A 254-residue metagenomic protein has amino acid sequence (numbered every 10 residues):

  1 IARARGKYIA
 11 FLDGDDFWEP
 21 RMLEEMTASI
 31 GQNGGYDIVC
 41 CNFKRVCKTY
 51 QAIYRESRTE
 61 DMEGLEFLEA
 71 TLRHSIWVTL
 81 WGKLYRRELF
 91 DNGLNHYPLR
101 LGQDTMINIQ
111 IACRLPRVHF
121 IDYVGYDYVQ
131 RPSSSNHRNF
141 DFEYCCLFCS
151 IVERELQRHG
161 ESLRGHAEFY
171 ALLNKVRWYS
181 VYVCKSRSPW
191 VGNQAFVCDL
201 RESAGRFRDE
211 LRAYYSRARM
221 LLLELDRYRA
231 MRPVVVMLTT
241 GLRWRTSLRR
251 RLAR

Functional and structural regions predicted by a protein language model:
I1-S150, R154, R158-H159, L252: Nucleotide-sugar donor-binding/catalytic module of glycosyltransferases that assemble extracellular/cell-envelope
W18, S162-L163, R206-E210: Alpha-solenoid repeat scaffolds
L68-E69, E153, Y170-L173, V197-R201: Generic detector of well-ordered alpha-helical segments enriched in charged/polar residues, highlighting helical
L80, L172-N174, R229, L242: Short alpha-helical segments used as structural interaction elements across diverse proteins
Q103-D104, E168-L172: Short, conserved alpha-helical segments within structured domains
R158-F169: Flexible helix-coil transition and linker loops at the boundaries of alpha-helical arrays
Y170-V183: Amphipathic alpha-helical repeat scaffolds of TPR domains
K185-R254: Membrane-interface aromatic/basic loop that binds lipid-linked glycans or pyrophosphate carriers, typified by
